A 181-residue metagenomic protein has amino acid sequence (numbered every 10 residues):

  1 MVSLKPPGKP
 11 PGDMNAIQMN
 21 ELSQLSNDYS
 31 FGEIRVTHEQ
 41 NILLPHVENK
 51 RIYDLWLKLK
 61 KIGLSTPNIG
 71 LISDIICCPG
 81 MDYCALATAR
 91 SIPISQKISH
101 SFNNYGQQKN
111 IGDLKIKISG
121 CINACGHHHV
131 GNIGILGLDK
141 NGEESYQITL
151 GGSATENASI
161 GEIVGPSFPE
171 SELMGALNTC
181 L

Functional and structural regions predicted by a protein language model:
L4-E143: Small-residue-enriched alpha-helical segments and adjacent helix-cap loops that form tight helix-helix packing
H129-L181: Mobile "lid/hinge" segments at catalytic clefts and subdomain interfaces of large enzymes
